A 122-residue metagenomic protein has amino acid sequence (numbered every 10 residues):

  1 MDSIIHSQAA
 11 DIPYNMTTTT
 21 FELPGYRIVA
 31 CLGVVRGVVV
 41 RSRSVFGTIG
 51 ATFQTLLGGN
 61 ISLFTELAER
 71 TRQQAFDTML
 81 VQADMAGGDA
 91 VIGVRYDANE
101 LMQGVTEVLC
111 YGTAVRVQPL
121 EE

Functional and structural regions predicted by a protein language model:
M1-V45, T106-E122: N-terminal presequence-like segments and the immediate start of the first folded domain
T20-L23, Y96-E100: Short, solvent-exposed loop/turn elements at beta->coil junctions and helix N-caps that rim active or binding pockets
V35, V40, T48-V94: Short, well-ordered alpha-helical segments
S42, L63-F64, A98, V117: Basic, gly/Ser/Thr/Pro-rich low-complexity segments located predominantly at protein N termini
Q103: Short glycine-/acidic-enriched loop or helix-start segments at secondary-structure transitions that form or flank
